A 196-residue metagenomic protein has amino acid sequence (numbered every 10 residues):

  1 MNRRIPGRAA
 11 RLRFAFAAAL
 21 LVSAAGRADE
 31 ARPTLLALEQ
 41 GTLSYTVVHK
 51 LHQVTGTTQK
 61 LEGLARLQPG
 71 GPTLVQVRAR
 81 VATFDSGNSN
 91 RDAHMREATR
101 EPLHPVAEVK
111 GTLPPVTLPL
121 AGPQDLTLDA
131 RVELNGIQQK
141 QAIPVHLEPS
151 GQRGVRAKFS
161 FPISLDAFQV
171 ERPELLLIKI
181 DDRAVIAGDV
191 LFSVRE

Functional and structural regions predicted by a protein language model:
N2-A15: Bacterial N-terminal signal peptides that target proteins for export
R13-S23: Bacterial N-terminal signal peptides
A28-E196: Low-complexity, acidic/polar, glycine-enriched regions of mature
